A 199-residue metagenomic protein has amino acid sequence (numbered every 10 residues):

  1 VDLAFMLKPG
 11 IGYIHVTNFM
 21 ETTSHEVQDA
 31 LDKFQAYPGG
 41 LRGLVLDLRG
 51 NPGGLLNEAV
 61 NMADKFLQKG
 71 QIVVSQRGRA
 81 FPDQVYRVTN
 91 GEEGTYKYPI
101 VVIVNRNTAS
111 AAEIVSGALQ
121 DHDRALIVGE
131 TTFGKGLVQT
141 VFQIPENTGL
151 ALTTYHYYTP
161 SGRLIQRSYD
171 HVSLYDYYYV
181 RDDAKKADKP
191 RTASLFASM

Functional and structural regions predicted by a protein language model:
V1-N147, H156: Cleft-lining beta-strand/loop regions that shape enzyme active-site pockets
A151-L152: Short, small/polar residue-rich loop motifs at catalytic or cofactor-binding pockets
P160-M199: Conserved functional hotspot residues or short segments at active or partner-binding sites across diverse domains
